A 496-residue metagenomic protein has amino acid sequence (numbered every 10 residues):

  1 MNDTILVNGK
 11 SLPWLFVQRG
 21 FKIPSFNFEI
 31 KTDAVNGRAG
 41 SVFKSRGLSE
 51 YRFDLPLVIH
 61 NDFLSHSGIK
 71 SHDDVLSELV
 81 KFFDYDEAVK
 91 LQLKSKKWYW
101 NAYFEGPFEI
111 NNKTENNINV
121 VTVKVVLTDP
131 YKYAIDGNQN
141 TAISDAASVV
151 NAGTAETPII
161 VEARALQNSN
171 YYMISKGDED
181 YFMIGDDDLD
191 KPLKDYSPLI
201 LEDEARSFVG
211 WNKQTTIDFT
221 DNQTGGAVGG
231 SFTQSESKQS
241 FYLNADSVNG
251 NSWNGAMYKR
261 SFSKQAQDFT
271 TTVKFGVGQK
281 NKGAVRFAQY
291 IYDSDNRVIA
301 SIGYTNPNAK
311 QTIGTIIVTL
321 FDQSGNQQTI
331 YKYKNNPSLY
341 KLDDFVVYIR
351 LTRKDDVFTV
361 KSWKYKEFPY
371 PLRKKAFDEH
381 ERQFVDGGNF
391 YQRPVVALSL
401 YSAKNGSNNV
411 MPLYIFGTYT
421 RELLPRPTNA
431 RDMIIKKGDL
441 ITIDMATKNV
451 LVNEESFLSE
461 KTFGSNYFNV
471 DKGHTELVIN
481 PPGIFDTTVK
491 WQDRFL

Functional and structural regions predicted by a protein language model:
M1-L201, Q265, G278-V285, Y290-R297 (+1 more regions): Extracellular/virion structural assembly segments
W98-N101, E179-G185, D295-G303, N326-K332 (+2 more regions): Surface-exposed loop/edge segments in extracytoplasmic proteins
F208-N326, N408-N409: Secretory/extracellular carbohydrate-interaction modules and structurally similar beta-sandwich "look-alikes"
Y258-T271, P337-F345, F468-V470: Extracellular/lumenal carbohydrate-interaction signature centered on repeated Trp-anchored short motifs
T271, Y340-F368: Short tryptophan-centered beta-strand motifs in secreted/extracellular beta-sheet-rich domains of glycan-recognition
V298-Q311, I349-R353, V396-L400, I441-D444: Broad, structure-driven detector of short, well-ordered beta-strand segments within folded domains
I317-R350: Short, aromatic/His-centered strand-loop micro-motif at the edge of beta-sheets
P371-L413, N469: Flexible glycan-contacting loops in extracellular carbohydrate-active proteins
